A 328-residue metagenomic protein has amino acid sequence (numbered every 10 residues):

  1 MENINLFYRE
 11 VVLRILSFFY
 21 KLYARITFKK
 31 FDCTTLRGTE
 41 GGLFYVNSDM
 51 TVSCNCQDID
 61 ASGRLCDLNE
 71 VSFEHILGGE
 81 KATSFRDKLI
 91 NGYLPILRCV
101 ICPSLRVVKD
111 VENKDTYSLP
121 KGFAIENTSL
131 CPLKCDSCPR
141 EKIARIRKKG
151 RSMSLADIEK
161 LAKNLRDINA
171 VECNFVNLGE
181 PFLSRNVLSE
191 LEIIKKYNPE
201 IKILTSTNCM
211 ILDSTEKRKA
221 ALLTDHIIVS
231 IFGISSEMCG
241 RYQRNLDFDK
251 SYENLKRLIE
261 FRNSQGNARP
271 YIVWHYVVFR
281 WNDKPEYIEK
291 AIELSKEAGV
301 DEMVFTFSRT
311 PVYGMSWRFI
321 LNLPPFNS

Functional and structural regions predicted by a protein language model:
M1-V71, E126, M153, A220-S328: Radical SAM enzyme [4Fe-4S]-AdoMet core and its adjacent flexible, acidic and glycine-rich loops/tails across
T27, G92-I96, I125, S129-P132: Processing junctions and N-termini across compartments
T27-C33, D87-I90, N113: Short, P/G- and charge-enriched loop/turn segments at secondary-structure junctions
C33-T34, A61-L65, I101-H226, E237 (+6 more regions): Conserved alpha-helical substructure of the radical SAM core
G38, N91, D115-T116: Residue-level marker of regulatory loop/turn positions in helix-turn-helix DNA-binding domains and in histidine
D58-R106: Membrane-interface junctions of multi-pass transporters
Y93-L94, D167-I168, E200, Q265-Y271: Short helix-terminating capping/connector loops at secondary-structure junctions
